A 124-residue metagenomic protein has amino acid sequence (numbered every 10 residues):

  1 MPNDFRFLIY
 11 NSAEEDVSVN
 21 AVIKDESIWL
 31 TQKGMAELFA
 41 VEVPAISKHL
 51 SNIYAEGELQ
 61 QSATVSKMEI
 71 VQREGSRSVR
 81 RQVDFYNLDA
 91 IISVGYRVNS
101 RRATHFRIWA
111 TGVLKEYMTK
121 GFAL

Functional and structural regions predicted by a protein language model:
M1-L124: Basic, low-complexity intrinsically disordered segments
